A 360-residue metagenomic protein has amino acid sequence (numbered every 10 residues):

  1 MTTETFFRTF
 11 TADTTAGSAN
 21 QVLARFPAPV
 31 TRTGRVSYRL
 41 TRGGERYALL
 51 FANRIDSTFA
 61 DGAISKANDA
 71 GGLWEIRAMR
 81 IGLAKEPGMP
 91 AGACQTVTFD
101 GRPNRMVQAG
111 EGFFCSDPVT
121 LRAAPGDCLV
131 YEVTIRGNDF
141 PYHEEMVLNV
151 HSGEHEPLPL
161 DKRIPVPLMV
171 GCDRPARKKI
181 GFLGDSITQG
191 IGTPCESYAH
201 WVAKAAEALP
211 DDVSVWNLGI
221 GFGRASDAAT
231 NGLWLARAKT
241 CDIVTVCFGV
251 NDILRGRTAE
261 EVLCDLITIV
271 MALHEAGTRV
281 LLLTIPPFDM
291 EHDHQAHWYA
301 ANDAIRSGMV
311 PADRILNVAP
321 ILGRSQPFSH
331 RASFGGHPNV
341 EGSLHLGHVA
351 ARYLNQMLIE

Functional and structural regions predicted by a protein language model:
M1-L183, T188-Q189, T193-C195, L358-E360: N-terminal secretory targeting modules
A63, E154, R177-M271, D289-A300 (+1 more regions): Conserved SGNH/GDSL esterase-like catalytic core that processes O-acyl groups on lipids and polysaccharides
G110-P141, M146, H155-K162, L209-N217 (+6 more regions): Extracytoplasmic/cell-surface-exposed regions of Actinobacterial cell-envelope-associated and secreted proteins
P210, E275, M309-P311: Short, well-ordered coil/turn elements that cap or connect secondary structure elements
C247, L283-T284: Alpha/beta-hydrolase-fold catalytic nucleophile elbow
A276-V280: A short helix->loop->beta-strand "cap" motif at the edges of active sites that frequently abuts
P286-E360: Catalytic His-Asp segment of secreted/periplasmic serine-dependent ester chemistry enzymes
